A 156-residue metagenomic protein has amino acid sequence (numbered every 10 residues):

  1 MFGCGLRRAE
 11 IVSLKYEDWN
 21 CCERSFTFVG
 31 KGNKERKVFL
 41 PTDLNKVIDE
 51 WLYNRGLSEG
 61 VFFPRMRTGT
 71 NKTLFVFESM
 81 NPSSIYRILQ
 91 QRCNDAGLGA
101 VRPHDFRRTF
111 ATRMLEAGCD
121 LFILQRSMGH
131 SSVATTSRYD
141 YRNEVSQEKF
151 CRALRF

Functional and structural regions predicted by a protein language model:
M1-S13, A117-C119, H130: A short, glycine-centered helix-capping/turn motif at helix boundaries that positions DNA-contacting or catalytic
C4-E50: Conserved tyrosine-mediated DNA breakage-rejoining catalytic core shared by Y-recombinases
A9, S83, V133-A134: Key DNA-contact positions within bacterial/archaeal DNA-binding proteins
E10, S58-V61: Short, structured loop/turn "capping" segments at alpha-beta junctions
V12, Y86, Q125, T136-S137: Key DNA-contacting residues within the recognition helix of helix-turn-helix
G30-E50, V61-I88: C-terminal catalytic core of Y-nucleophile DNA break-rejoin enzymes
G32, M128-A153: Catalytic-site neighborhood detector that most strongly recognizes the C-terminal catalytic loop/helix of tyrosine
V38, L57-S58, Y86-R126: Short, basic (Lys/Arg/His-rich) helix/loop patches that form interaction surfaces in the mid-to-C-terminal regions
